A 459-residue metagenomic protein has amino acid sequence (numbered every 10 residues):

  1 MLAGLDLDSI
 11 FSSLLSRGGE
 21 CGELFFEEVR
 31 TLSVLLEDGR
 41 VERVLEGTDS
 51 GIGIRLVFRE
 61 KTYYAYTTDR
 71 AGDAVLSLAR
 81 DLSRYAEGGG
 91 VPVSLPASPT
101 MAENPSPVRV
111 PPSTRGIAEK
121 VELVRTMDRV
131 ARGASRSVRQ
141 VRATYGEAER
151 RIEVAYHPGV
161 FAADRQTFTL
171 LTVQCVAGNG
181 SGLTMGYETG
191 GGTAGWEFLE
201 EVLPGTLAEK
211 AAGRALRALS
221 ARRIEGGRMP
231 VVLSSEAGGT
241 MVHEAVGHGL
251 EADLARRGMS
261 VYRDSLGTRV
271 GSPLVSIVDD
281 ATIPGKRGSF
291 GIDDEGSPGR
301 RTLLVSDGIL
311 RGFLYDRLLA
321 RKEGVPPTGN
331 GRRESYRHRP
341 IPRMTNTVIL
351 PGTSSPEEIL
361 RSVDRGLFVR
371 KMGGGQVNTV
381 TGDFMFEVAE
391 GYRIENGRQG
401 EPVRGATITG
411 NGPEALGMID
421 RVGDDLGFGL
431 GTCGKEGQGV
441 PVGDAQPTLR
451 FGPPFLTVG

Functional and structural regions predicted by a protein language model:
M1-G459: N-terminal small-residue-enriched
